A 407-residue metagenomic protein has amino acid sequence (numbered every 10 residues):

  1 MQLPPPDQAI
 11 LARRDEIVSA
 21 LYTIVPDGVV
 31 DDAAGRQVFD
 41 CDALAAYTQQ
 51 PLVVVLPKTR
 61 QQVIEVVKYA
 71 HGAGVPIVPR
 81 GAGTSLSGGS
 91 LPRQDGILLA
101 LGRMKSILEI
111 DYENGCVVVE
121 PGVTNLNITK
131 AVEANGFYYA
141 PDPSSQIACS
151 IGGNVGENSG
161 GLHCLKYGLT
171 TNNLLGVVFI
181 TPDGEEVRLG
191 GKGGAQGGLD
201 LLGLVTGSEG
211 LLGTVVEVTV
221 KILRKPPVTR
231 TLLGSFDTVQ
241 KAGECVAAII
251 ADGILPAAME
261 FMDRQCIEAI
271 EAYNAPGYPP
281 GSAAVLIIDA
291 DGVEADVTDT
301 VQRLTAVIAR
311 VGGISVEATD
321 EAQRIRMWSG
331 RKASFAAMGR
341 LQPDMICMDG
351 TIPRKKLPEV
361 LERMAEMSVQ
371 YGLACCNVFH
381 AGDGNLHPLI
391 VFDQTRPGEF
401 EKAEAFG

Functional and structural regions predicted by a protein language model:
M1-K68, T84-G115, S144, C266-N274 (+2 more regions): N-terminal flexible segment immediately upstream of the FAD-binding catalytic core in FAD-dependent oxidoreductases
I10-V18, L56, R60-V63, P121 (+13 more regions): Generic structural signal for well-ordered, non-membrane alpha-helical segments in soluble metabolic enzymes
V30-F39, L223-R224, R230-F406: C-terminal substrate-recognition/cap domain of FAD-linked oxidoreductases
A70, V132, S368: Hydrophobic pocket-lining residues that define ligand/cofactor binding sites across diverse proteins
I77-P79: ATP-grasp fold ATP-binding core
S106-M262: FAD-binding subdomain of flavoenzyme oxidoreductases
